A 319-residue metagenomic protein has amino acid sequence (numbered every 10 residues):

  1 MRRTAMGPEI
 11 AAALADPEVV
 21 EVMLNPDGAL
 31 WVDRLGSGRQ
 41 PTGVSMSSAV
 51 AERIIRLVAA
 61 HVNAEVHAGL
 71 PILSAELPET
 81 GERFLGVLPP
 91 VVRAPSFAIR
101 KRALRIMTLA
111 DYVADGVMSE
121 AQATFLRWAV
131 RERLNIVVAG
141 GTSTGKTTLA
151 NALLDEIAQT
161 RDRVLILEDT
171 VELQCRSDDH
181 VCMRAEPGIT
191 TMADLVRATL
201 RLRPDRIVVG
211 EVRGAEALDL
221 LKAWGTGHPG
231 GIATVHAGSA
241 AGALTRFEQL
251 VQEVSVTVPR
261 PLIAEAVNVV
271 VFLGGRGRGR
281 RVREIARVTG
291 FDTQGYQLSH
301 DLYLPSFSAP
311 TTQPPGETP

Functional and structural regions predicted by a protein language model:
M1-P41: N-terminal anchoring/assembly modules that precede and organize ATP-driven motor systems
A5-A12, V58-L77, D162, V254-R260: Active-site phosphate-binding and catalytic loops of NTP-dependent enzymes
D16, D33, R39-E132: P-loop NTP-binding catalytic core
A123, R133-I136, A152-A266, F272-G274: Switch/coupling sub-region of P-loop NTPases
V138-G140: Hydrophobic anchor at the beta1->P-loop junction of P-loop NTPases
S143: Walker A (P-loop) phosphate-binding loop of P-loop NTPases
K146: Conserved lysine of the Walker
A264-P319: Conserved P-loop NTPase
